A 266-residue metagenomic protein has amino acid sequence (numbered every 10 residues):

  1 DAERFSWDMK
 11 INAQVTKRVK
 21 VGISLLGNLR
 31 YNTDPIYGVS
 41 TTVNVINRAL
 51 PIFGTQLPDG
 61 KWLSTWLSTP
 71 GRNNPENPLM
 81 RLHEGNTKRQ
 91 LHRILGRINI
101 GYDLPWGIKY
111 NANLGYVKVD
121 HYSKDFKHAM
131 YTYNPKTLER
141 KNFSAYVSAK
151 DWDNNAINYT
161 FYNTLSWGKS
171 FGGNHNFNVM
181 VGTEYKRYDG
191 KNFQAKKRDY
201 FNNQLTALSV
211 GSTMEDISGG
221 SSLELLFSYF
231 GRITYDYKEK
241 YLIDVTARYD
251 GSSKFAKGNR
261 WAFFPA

Functional and structural regions predicted by a protein language model:
D1, I243-F255: Transmembrane beta-strand segments that form the barrel wall of outer-membrane beta-barrel proteins
F5-M9, H92-I98, I157-N163, F227-I233 (+2 more regions): Hydrophobic, lipid-facing positions within transmembrane beta-strands of outer-membrane proteins
M9, A13, L25, I100-L104 (+4 more regions): Residue-level signature of outer-membrane beta-barrel architecture
K10-L95, N111-F227, K254-A256: Surface-exposed loop/interface segments of Gram-negative outer-membrane beta-barrel transport/assembly proteins
K17, W106, F171-G173, E239 (+1 more regions): Short coil turns and loop connectors of transmembrane beta-barrels in diderm outer membranes and organellar homologs
N113, G182, R232-T234, T246: Exposed, low-structure sequence patches enriched in small/polar residues
L223-S228, Y235-E239: Short, flexible loop/turn motifs enriched in small residues
K257-W261: Short glycine/threonine-rich loop-to-helix capping motif typified by GTGT followed within a few residues by an Asp-Pro
